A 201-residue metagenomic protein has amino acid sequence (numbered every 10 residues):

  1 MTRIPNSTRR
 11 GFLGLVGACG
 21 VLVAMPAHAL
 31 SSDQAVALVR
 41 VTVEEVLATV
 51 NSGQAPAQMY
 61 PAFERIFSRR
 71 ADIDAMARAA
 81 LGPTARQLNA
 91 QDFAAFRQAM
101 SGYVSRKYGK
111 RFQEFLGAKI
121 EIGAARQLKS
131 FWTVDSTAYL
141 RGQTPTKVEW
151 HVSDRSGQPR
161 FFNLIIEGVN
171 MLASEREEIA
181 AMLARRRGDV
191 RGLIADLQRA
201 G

Functional and structural regions predicted by a protein language model:
T2-C19, V23: N-terminal secretory signal peptides and thylakoid transit peptides that target proteins across membranes
M25-A29: Sec/Tat signal peptide C-region and signal peptidase I cleavage site
L30-S32, Y139: Short, low-structural-confidence N-terminal segments
D33-Y108: Early exported N-terminus immediately downstream of N-terminal targeting peptides
M100, A124-R126, A138-L140, V152-D154 (+1 more regions): A mature extracytoplasmic/lumenal domain signature
R106-T146, D196-G201: Surface-exposed, charged secondary-structure patches
K147-A173: Short beta-strand edge/turn micro-motifs at domain boundaries
I166-G201: Low-complexity, intrinsically disordered terminal/linker segments enriched in charged and Gly/Pro repeats
